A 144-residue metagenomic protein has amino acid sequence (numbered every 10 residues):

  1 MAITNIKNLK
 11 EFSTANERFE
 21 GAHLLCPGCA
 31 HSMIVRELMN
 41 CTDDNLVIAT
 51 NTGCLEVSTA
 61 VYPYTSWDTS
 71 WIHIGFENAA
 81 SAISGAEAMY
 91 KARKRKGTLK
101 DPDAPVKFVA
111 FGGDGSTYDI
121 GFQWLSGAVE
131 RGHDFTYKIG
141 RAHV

Functional and structural regions predicted by a protein language model:
I3-K138: Cofactor-binding active-site loop characterized by glycine-rich and histidine/acidic residues
A142-V144: Conserved small/polar residues in nucleotide/adenosyl-binding loops
